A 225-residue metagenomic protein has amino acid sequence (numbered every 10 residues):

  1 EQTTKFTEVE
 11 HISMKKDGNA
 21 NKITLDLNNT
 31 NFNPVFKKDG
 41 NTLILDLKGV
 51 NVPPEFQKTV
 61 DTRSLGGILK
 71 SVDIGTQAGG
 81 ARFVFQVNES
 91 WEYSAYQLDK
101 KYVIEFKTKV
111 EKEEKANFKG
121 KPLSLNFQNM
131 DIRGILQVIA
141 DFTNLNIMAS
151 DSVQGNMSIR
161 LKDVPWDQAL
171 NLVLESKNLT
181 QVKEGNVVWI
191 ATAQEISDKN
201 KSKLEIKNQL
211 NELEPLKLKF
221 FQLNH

Functional and structural regions predicted by a protein language model:
E1-K22, N28-G40, D46-H225: Sec-dependent N-terminal signal peptides of Gram-negative outer-membrane/periplasmic proteins
